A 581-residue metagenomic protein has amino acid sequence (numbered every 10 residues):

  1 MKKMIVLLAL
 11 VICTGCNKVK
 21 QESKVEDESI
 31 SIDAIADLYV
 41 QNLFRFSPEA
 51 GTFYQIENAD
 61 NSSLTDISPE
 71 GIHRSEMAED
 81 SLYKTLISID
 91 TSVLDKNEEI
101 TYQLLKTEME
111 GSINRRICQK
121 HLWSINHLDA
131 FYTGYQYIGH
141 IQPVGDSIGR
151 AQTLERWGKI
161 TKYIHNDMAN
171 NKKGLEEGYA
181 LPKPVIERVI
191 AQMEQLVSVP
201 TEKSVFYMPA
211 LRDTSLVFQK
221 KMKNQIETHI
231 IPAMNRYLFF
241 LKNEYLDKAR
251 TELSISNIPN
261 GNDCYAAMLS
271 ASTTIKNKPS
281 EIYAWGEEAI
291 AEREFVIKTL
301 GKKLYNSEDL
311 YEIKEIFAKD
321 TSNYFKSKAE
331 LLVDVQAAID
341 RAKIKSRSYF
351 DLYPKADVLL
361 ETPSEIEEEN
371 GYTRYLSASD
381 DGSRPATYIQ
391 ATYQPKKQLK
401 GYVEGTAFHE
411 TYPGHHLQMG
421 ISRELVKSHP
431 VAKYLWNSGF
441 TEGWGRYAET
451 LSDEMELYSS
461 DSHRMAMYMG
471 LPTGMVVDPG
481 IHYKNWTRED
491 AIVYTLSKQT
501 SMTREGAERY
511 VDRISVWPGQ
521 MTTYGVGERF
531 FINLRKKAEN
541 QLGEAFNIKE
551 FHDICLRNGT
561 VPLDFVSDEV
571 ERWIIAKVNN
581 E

Functional and structural regions predicted by a protein language model:
K2-L7: Sec-dependent signal peptide recognition, specifically the positively charged N-region followed immediately by
A9-L10, S422: Enrichment for repetitive, rod-forming helical segments
I12-G15: C-terminal motif of bacterial Sec signal peptides marking the signal peptidase cleavage site
N17-E581: N-terminal maturation segment of proteins
